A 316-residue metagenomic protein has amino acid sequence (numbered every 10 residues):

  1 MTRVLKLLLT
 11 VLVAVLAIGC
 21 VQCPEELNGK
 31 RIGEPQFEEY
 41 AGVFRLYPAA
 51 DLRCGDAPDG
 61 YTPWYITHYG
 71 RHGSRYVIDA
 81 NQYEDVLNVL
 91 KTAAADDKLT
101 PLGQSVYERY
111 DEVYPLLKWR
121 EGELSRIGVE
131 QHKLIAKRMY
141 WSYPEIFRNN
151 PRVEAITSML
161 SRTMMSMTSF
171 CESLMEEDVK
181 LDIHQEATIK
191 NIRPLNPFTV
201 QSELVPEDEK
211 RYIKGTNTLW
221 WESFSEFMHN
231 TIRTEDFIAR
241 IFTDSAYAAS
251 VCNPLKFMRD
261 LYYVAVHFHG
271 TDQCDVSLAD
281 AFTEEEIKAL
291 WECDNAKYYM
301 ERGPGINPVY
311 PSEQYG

Functional and structural regions predicted by a protein language model:
M1-L8: Bacterial N-terminal signal peptides that target proteins for export
I18-G19: C-terminal motif of bacterial Sec signal peptides marking the signal peptidase cleavage site
C23-R152, L160-G316: Signature for phosphate-centric chemistry
